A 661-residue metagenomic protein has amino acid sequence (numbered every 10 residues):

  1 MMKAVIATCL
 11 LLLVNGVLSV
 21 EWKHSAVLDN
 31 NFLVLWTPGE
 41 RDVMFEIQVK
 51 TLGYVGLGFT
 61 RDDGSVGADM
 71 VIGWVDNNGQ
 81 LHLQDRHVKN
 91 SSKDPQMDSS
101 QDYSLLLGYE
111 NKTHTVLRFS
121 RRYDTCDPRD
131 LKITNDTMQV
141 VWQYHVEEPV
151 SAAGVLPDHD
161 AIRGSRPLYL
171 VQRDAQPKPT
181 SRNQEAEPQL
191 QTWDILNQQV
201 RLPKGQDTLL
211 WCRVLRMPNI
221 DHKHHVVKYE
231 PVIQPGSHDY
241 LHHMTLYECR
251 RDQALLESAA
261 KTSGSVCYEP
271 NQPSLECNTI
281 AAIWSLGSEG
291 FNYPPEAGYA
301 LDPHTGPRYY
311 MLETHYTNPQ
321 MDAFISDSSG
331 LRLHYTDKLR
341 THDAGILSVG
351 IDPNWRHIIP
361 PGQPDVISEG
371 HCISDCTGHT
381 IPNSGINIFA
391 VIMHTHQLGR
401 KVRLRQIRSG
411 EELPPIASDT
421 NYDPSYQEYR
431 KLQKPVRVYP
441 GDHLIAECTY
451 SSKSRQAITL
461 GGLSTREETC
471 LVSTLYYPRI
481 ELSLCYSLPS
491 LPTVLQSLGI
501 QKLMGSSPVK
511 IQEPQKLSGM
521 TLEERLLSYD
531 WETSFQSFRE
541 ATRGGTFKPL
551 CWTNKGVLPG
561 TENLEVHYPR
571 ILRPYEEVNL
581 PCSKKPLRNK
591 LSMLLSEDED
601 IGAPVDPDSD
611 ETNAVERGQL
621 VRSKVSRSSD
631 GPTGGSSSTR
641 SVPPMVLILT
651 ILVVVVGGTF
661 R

Functional and structural regions predicted by a protein language model:
N15-A186, A259-G287, F291, P440 (+6 more regions): Extracellular-facing/secreted segment signature in eukaryotic proteins
A26, D174-Y240, Q320-Q397, L460-T542 (+3 more regions): Solvent-exposed, flexible loop/coil segments flanking beta-strands in beta-rich domains
V116, V227, L301-Y316, V436-Y450: Noncatalytic modules at the cell exterior or secretory-pathway interfaces, chiefly beta-strand-rich lectin/adhesion
T125-D127, T317-M321, T449-I458: Short acidic/polar inter-strand loop motif in beta-rich domains
H243-R251, R400-E411: Short, surface-exposed beta-strand/strand-loop-strand elements in extracellular ectodomains
N278, A282-H304, D423-P440: Beta-sandwich interaction modules
A603-V646: C-terminal GPI-anchoring signal of eukaryotic secretory precursors
S637-R661: Cleavable C-terminal sorting propeptides in eukaryotic secreted/cell-surface proteins
